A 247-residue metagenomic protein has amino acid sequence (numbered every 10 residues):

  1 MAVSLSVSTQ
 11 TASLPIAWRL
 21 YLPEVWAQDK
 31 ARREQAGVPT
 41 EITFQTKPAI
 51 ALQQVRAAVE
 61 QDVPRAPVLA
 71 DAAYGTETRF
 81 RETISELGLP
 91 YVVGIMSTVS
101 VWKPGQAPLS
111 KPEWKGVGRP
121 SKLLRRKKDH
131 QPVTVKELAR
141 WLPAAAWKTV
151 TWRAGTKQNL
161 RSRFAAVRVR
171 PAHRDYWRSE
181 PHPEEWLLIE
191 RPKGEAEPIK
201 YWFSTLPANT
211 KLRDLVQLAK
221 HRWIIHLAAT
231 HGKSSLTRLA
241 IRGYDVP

Functional and structural regions predicted by a protein language model:
M1, L5-S8: Hydrophobic alpha-helical hairpins/lids featuring a short glycine-rich hinge
A2, S13, V63-R65, G88: A general structural motif
L5, V68-T76, Y91, W202 (+1 more regions): Short, conserved catalytic/metal-binding motifs centered on acidic residues
S8-F44, G94-M96, V101-I224: An anionic, glycine-rich sequence signature occurring as long contiguous blocks
Q45-A66: Short, basic/hydrophobic alpha-helical segments
E60, R79-P90: Short, surface-exposed basic-aromatic patches at helix termini and helix-loop junctions that form
T76-E82, V101-Q106: A short acidic (Asp/Glu
T210-A219, S234-P247: Short, solvent-exposed helix-loop connector elements
